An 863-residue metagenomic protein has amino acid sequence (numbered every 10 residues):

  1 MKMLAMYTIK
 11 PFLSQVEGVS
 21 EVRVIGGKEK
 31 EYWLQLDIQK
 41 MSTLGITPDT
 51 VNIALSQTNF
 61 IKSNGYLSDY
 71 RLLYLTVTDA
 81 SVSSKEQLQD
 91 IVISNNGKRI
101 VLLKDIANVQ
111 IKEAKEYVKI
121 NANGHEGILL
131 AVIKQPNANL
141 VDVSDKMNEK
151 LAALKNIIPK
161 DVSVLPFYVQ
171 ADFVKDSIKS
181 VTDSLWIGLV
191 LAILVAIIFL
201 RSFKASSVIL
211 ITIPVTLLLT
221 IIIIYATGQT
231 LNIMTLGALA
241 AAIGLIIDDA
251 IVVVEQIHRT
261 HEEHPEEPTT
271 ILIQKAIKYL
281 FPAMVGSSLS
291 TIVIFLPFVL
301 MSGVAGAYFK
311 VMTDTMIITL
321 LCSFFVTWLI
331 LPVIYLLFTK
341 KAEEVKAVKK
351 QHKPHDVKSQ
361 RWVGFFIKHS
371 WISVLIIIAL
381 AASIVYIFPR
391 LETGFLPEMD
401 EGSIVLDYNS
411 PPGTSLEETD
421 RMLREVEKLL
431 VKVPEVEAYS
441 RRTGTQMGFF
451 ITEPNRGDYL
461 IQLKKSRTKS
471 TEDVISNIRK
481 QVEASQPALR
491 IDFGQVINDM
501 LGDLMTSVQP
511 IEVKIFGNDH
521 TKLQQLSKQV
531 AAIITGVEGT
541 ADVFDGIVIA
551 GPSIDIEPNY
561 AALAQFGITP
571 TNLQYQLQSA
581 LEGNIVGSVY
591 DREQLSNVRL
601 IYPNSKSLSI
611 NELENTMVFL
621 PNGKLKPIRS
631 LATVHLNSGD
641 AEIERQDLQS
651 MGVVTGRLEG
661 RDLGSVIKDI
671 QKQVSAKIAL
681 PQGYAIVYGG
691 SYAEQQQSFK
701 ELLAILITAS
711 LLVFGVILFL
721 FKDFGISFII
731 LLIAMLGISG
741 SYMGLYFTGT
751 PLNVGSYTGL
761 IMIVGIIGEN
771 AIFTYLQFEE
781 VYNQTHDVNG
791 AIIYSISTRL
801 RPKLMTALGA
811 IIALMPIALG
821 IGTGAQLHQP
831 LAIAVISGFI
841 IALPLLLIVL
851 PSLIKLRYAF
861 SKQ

Functional and structural regions predicted by a protein language model:
M1-K28, T393-K464, N477-K480, N518-S553 (+1 more regions): Extracytoplasmic/periplasmic
A5, K10, N148, K155 (+20 more regions): Alpha-helical membrane-interface segments at transmembrane helix boundaries
F12-V190, I197, V254, T270 (+5 more regions): Extracytoplasmic/periplasmic membrane-proximal domains and adjacent transmembrane bundles of envelope biogenesis
Q39-F60, S81, E417-M505, A561-G583: Solvent-exposed, membrane-proximal periplasmic/extracellular interface segments of envelope transport and secretion
V190-I198, S202-H258, L712-T798, L804-T823 (+3 more regions): Hydrophobic transmembrane alpha-helices and their membrane-interface caps in long multi-pass transport proteins
Y225, Q229, V299-Y308, F338 (+4 more regions): Transmembrane helices with small-residue packing motifs
I243-I257, F281-L300, A307-A347, Y459 (+4 more regions): Transmembrane alpha-helices and their membrane-interface boundaries in multi-pass membrane transporters and channels
K278-L280, V348-L396, S476, L489 (+1 more regions): Signature of alpha-helical transmembrane segments and their immediate interfacial
